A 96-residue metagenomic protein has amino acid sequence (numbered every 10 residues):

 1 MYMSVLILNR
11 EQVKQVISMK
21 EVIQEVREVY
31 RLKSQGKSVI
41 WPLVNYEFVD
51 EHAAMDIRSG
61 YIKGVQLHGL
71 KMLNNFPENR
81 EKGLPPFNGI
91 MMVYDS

Functional and structural regions predicted by a protein language model:
Y2-S96: N-terminal ligand-binding/catalytic initiation module
